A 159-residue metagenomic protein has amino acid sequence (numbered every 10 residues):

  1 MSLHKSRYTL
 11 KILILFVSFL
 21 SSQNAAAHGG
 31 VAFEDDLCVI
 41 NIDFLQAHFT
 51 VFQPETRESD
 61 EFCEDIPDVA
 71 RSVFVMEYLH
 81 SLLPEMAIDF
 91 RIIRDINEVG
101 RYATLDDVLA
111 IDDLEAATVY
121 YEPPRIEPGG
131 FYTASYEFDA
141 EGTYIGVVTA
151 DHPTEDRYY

Functional and structural regions predicted by a protein language model:
S2, A27-H28: N-terminal export/targeting leaders of redox proteins
S2-I12: Bacterial N-terminal signal peptides that target proteins for export
I12-F19: Sec-dependent N-terminal signal peptides of Gram-positive bacterial secreted proteins and lipoproteins
S22-N24: N-terminal signal peptide c-region/cleavage motif recognized by signal peptidases
H28-T133, D139-E141, T149-Y159: Contiguous segments within soluble domain cores/interaction surfaces
